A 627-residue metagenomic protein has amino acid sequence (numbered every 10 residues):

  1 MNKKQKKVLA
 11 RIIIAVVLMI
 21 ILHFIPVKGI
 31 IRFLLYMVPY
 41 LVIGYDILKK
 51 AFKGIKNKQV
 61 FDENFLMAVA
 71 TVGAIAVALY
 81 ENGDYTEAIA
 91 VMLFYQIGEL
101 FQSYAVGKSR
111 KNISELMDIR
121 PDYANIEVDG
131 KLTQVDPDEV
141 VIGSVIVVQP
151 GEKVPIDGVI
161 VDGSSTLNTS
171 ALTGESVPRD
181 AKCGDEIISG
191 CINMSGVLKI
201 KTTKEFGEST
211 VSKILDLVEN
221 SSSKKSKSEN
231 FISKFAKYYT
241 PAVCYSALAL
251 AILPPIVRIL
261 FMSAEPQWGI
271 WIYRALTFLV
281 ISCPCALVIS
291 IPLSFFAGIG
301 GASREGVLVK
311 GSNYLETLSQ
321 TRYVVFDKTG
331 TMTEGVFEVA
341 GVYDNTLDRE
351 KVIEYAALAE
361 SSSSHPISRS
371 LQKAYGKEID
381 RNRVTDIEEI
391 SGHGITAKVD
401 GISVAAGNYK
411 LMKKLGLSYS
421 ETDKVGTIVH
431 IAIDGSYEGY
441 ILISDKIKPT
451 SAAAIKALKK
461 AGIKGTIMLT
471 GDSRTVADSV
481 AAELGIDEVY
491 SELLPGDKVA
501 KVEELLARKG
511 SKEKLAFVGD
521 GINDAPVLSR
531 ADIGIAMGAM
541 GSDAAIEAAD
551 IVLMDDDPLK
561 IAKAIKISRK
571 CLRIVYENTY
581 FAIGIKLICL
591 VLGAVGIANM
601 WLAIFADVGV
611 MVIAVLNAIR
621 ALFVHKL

Functional and structural regions predicted by a protein language model:
M1-I14, Y45-I75, L215-A249, T321 (+4 more regions): Soluble-to-membrane junctions at the N-terminal ends of transmembrane alpha-helices in multi-pass ion-transporting
N2-Y123, K234, P241: Transmembrane helix-loop-helix hairpins at the membrane interface
V17-L34, K53-D62, A68-A88, P241-V280 (+2 more regions): Helix-interface capping motifs at the ends of transmembrane segments in multi-pass membrane proteins
E63-A70, L172, Y273, C283-A359 (+1 more regions): Conserved catalytic phosphorylation-site environment of P-type ATPases
F65, A90-P150, A181, G306-V309 (+5 more regions): Juxtamembrane coupling segments of multi-pass membrane pumps/enzymes
E115-E208, N313-A356, K398: Conserved cytosolic catalytic loops of P-type ATPases
V339-G465, R474, I486-V502: P-type ATPase nucleotide-binding
G401, T427, I433-E577, I585: Conserved ATP-binding TGD loop and adjacent catalytic N/P-domain core of P-type ATPases
